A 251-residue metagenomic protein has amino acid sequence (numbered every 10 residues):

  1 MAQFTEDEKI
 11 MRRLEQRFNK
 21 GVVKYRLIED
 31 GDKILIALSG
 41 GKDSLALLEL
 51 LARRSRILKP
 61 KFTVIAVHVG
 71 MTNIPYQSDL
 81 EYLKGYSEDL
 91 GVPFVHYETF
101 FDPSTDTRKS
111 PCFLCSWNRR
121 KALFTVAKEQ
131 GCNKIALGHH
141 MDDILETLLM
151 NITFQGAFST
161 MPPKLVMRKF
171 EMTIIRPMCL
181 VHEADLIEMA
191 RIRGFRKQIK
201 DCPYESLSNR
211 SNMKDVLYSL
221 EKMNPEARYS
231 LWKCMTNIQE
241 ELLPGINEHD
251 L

Functional and structural regions predicted by a protein language model:
A2-E146, F154, A184-I192: ATP-dependent adenylation/nucleotidyltransferase module used to activate substrates
L14, N209-N212, V216, M223 (+1 more regions): Short, hydrophobic-biased amphipathic alpha-helical segments
L27, S206, E221-P225, E240: Alpha-helix boundary/capping and short turn/kink residues
F62-T63, Q77, L207, P225-R228: Non-catalytic, surface-exposed connector residues within folded enzymatic/regulatory domains
M71-N73, F101-P103, L165, V181 (+2 more regions): Residue-level detector of flexible, active-site-proximal loop/helix-junction positions within diverse enzyme catalytic
T105-R108, N209-S211, E240-L243: Short, solvent-exposed polar/charged micro-motifs at secondary-structure junctions
K134-I135, D142-K222: Catalytic subdomain that performs nucleotidyl-dependent activation
E226-L251: A short, charged, Gly/Pro-tolerant segment at domain boundaries
